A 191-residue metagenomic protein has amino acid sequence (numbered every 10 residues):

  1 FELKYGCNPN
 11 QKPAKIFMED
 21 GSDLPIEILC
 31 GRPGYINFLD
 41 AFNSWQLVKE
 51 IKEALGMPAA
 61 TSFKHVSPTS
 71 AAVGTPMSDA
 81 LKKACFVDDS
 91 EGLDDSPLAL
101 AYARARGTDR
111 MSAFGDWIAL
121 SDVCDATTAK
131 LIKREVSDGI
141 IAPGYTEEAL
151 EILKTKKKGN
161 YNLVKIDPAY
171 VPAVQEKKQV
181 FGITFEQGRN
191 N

Functional and structural regions predicted by a protein language model:
F1-N191: Active-site loops and adjacent core secondary-structure elements that bind or stabilize anionic groups
